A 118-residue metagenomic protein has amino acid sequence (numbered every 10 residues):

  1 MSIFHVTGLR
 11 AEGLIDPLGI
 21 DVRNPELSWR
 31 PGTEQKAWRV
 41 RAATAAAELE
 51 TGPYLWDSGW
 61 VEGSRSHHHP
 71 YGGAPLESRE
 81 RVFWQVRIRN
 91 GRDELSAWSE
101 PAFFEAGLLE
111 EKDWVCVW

Functional and structural regions predicted by a protein language model:
S2-T33, E100-V117: Pro/Thr/Ser/Gly-rich low-complexity, intrinsically disordered linker/stalk tracts
H5-L9, L49, F83: A short linear-motif detector with a strong N-terminal bias
P31-R81, R87, G91-W98, W114-W118: Recognizes extended acidic, P/S/T-rich segments that occur within or adjacent to Ig-like beta-sandwich modules
R81-W84, F103-E105: Long, hydrophobic, well-ordered secondary-structure blocks that form the structural core and pocket-lining surfaces
